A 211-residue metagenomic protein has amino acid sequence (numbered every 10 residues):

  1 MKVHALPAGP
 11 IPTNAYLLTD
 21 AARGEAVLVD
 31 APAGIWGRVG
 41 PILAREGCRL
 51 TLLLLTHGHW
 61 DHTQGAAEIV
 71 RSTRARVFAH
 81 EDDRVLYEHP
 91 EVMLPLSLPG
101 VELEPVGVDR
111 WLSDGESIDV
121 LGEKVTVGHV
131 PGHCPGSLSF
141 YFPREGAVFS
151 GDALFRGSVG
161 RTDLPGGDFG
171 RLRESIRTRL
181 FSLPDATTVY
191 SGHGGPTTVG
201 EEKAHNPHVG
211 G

Functional and structural regions predicted by a protein language model:
M1-E46, S139-G151: Conserved beta-strand hairpin/beta-sheet module of binuclear metal-dependent hydrolase folds, prominently
P7-A8, T19, A67-I69, E102 (+5 more regions): Short secondary-structure boundary/capping segments
G9-I11, L103-P105, D109-W111, G132-H133 (+1 more regions): Short solvent-exposed loop/turn micro-motifs enriched in small/polar/acidic residues
L18, T56, V130: Conserved S/T- and glycine-rich ATP-binding loop of Class I adenylate-forming
G24, A33-G34, C48, V92-L96 (+2 more regions): Metallo-beta-lactamase
G34-D119, E123, A204-H208: Active-site HxH/HxHxD metal-binding segment of metal-dependent hydrolases
